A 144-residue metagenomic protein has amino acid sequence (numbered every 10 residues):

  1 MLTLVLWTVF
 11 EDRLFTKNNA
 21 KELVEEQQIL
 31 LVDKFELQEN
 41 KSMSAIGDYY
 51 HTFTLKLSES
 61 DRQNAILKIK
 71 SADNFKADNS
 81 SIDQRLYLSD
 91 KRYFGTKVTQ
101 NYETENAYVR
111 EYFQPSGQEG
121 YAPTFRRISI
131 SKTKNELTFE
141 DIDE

Functional and structural regions predicted by a protein language model:
L2-A77: N-terminal export/targeting and maturation segments
N79-E144: Extracytoplasmic electrostatic interaction patches
